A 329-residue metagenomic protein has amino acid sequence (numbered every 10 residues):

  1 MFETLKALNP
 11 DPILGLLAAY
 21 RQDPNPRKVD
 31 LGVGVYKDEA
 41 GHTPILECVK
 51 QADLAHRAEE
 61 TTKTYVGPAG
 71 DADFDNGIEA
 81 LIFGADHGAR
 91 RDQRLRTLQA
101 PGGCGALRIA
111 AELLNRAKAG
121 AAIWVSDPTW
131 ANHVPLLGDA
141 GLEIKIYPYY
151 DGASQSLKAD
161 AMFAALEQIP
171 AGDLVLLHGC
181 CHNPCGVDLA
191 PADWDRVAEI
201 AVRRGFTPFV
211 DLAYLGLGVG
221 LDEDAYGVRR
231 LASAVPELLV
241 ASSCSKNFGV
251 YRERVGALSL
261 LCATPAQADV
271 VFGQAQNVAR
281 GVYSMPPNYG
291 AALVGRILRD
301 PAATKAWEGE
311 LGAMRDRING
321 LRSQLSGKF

Functional and structural regions predicted by a protein language model:
M1-G70, G77-A80, P287, A291: N-terminal "arm"/small-domain region of PLP-dependent enzymes with the aminotransferase-like
L17-P24, A119-G120, V134, T264-S284 (+1 more regions): Conserved C-terminal alpha-helix-loop-beta "cap" of PLP-dependent enzymes that closes/shapes the active-site mouth
V29, W124, K145, F209 (+2 more regions): Hydrophobic/aromatic beta-strand patches that form the interior of the parallel beta-sheet core in alpha/beta enzyme
V33, G179, V210-L212: A cross-domain feature marking catalytic cores of carbohydrate-active enzymes and several ubiquitous metabolic/repair
K37-G41, P184-C185, G249-V250: Short catalytic/ligand-binding loop motif for oxyanion handling, primarily in non-cytosolic enzymes, centered on
A55, E60-R203, G216-L217, Y226: Conserved core of the PLP fold type I
L189-V250: Acidic, glycine-rich loop-and-beta core segments that form the ion-binding/anion-interacting portion of active sites
S233-E308: Conserved core segment of the aminotransferase class I/II
